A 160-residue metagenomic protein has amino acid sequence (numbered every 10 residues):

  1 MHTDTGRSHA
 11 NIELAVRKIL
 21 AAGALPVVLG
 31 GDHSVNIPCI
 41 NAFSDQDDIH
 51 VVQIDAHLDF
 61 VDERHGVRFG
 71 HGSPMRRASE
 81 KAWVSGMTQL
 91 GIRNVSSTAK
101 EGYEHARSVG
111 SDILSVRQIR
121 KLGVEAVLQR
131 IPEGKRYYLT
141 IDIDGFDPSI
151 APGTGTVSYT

Functional and structural regions predicted by a protein language model:
M1-Y159: Conserved alpha-helical scaffold segments that buttress catalytic/binding sites
